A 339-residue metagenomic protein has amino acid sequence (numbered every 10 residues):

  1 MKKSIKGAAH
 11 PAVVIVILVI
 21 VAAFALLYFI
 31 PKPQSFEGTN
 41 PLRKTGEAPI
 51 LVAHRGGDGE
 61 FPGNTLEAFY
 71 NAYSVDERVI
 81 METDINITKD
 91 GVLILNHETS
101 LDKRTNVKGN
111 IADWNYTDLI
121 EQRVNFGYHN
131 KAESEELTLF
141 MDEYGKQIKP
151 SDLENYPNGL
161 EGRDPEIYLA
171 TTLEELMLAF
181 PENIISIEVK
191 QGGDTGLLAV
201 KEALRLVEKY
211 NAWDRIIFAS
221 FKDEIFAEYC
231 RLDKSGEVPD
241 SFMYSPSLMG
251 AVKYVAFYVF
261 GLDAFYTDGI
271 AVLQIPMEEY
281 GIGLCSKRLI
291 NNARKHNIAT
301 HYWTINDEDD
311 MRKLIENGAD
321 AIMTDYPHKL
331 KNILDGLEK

Functional and structural regions predicted by a protein language model:
K2-K339: Phosphate-group recognition and catalysis centered on beta-loop-alpha active-site segments
